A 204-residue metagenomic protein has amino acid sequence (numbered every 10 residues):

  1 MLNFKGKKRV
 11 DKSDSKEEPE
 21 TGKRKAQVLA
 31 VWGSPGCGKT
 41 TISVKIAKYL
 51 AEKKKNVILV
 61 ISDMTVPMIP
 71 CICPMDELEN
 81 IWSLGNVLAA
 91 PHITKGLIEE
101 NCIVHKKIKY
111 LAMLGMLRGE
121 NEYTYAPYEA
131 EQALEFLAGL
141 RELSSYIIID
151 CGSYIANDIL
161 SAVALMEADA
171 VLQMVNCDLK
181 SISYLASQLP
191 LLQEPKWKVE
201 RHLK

Functional and structural regions predicted by a protein language model:
M1-V28, E77, V87-G96, S183 (+1 more regions): Acidic-aromatic/histidine active-site loop/patch
E17-P19, N101, I159-S161: Short beta-strand/turn micro-motifs at beta-sheet edges
E20-T65, I69, L140: Walker A/P-loop phosphate-binding motif and the immediately C-terminal alpha-helix
L29, I58-V60, A112-L114, A170-L172 (+1 more regions): Hydrophobic/aromatic beta-strand patches that form the interior of the parallel beta-sheet core in alpha/beta enzyme
W32, D63, L117, G152 (+1 more regions): Anionic group-transfer/hydrolysis microenvironments
K53, V57-A112: Phosphate-binding loop that captures ATP/GTP phosphates
T94-K107, A112-N157: Cytosolic-facing regulatory segments adjacent to core modules
E135, E142, Y146, C151-K204: Conserved catalytic-core segment of NTP-binding enzymes
